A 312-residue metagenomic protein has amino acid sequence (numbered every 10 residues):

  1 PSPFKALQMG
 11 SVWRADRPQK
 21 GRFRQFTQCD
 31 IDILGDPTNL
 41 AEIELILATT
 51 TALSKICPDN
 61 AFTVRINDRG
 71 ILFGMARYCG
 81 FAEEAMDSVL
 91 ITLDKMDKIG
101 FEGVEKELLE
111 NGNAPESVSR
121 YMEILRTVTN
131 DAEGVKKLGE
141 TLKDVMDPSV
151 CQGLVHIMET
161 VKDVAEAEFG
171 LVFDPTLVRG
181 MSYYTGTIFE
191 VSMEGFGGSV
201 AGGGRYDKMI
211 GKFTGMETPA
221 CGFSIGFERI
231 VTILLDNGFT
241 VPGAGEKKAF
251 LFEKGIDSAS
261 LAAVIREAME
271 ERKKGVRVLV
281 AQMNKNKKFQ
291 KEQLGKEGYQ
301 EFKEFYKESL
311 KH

Functional and structural regions predicted by a protein language model:
P3-D59, E107-H312: Positively charged, Gly/Ser-enriched RNA/tRNA-binding surfaces
F23-C29, I66-G74: Short, conserved phosphate-binding/catalytic loop or strand-edge motifs used in phosphoryl-/nucleotidyl-transfer
T50-S54, G70-Y78: Hydrophobic mid-domain F-helix/FG-region of cytochrome P450s
N60-G70, V89, V172-T176: Short, surface-exposed recognition loops or helix-turn segments adjacent to catalytic cores
N60-V64, A76-G80, I91-K95, L109-G112 (+1 more regions): A short, ordered amphipathic alpha-helix with a cationic face
R65-N67, K95-G100, S149: Short acidic alpha-helix initiation/capping motifs at coil-to-helix transition points, especially at protein N-termini
G80-L109, M193: Acidic, His- and aromatic-enriched active-site or binding-groove loops in soluble protein domains that engage sugars
